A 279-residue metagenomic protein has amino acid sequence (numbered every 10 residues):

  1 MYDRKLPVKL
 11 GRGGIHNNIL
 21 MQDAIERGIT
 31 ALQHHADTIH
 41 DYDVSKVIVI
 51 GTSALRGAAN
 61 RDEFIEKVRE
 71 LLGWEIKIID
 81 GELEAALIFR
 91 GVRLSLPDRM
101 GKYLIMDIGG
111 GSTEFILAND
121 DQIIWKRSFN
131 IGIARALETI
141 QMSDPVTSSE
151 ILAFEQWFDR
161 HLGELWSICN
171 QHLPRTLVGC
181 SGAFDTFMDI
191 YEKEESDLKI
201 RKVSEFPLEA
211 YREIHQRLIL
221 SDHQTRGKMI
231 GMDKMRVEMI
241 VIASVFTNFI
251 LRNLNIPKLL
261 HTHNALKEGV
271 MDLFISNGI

Functional and structural regions predicted by a protein language model:
Y2-L6: Short amphipathic
V8-K9, G13-Y42, T52-K102, L117-Q122 (+1 more regions): Helical "lid/coupling" subdomains associated with nucleotide-phosphate turnover
S45-V49: Conserved beta-strand/loop subsegment of P-loop NTPase cores
L104-I105, G109-S112: A generic, well-ordered mixed alpha/beta core segment in the N-terminal half of proteins
